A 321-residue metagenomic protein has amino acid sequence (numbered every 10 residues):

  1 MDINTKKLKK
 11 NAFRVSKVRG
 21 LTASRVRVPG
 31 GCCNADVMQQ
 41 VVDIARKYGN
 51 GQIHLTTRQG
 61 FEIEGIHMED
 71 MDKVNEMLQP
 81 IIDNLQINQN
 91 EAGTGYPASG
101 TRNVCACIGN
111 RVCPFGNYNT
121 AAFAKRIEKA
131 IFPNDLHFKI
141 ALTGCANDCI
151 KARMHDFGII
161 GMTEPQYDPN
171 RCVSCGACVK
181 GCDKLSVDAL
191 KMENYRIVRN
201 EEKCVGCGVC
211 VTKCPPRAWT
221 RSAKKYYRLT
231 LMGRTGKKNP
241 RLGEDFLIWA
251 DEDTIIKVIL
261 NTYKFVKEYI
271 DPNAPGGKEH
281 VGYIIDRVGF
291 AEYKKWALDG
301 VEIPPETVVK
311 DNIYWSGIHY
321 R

Functional and structural regions predicted by a protein language model:
M1-Q40: N-terminal basic/disordered segments at the start of proteins
R14-K17, F157-G161, Y227-G236: Short beta-strand elements
S24-A177, E202-V205, H319-R321: Small-residue-enriched alpha-helical segments and adjacent helix-cap loops that form tight helix-helix packing
N50-T57, N88-T94, H137-K139, M192-E193 (+2 more regions): Flexible, glycine/charged-enriched surface loops at secondary-structure junctions
E69-K73, M77, V288-V301: Terminal amphipathic helices with adjacent charged low-complexity linkers/tails
A177-I197, V209-Y226: Iron-sulfur cluster-binding cysteine motifs and their immediate structural context in ferredoxin-like electron-transfer
K225, T235-P275: A hydrophobic, small-residue-rich beta->alpha segment in the mid-to-C-terminal subdomain of diverse proteins
E292-R321: C-terminal, charged low-complexity interaction regions
